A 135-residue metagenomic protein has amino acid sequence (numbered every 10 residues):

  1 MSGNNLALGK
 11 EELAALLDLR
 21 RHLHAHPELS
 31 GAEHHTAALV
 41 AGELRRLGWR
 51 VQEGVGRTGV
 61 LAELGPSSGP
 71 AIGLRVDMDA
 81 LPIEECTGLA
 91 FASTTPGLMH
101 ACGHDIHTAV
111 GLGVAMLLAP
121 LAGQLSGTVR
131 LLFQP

Functional and structural regions predicted by a protein language model:
S2-H100, A109-G127: Acidic/His- and Gly-rich active-site-bordering loop/insert found across diverse amide/peptide-bond hydrolases
M78-A80, L132-P135: Acidic, glycine-rich active-site loops and adjacent beta-strand->loop/helix elements that engage anionic groups
